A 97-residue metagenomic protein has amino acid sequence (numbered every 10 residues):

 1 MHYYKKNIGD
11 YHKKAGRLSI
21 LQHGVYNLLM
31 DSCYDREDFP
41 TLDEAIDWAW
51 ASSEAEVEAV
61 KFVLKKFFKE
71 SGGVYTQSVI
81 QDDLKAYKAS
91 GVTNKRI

Functional and structural regions predicted by a protein language model:
M1-D10, T41-I97: Winged-helix/helix-turn-helix nucleic-acid-interaction surface
M1-D35: Short recognition helix of helix-turn-helix/winged-helix DNA-binding domains
Y34-E37, A55: Extended, low-complexity, turn-rich repeat/linker tracts enriched in Gly/Pro/Ser/Thr and Asp/Glu that occur
